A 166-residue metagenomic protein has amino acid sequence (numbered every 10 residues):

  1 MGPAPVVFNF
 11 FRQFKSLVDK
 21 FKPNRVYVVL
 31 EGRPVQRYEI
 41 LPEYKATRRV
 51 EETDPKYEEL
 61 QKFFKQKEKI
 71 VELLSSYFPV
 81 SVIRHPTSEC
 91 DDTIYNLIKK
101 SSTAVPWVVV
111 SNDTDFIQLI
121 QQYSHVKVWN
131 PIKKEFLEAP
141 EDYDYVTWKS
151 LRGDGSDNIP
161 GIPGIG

Functional and structural regions predicted by a protein language model:
M1-K45, R49: Non-catalytic, usually N-terminal nucleic-acid engagement modules in DNA/RNA processing proteins
V50-I165: Extended two-metal-dependent nuclease catalytic cores across DNA- and RNA-processing enzymes
